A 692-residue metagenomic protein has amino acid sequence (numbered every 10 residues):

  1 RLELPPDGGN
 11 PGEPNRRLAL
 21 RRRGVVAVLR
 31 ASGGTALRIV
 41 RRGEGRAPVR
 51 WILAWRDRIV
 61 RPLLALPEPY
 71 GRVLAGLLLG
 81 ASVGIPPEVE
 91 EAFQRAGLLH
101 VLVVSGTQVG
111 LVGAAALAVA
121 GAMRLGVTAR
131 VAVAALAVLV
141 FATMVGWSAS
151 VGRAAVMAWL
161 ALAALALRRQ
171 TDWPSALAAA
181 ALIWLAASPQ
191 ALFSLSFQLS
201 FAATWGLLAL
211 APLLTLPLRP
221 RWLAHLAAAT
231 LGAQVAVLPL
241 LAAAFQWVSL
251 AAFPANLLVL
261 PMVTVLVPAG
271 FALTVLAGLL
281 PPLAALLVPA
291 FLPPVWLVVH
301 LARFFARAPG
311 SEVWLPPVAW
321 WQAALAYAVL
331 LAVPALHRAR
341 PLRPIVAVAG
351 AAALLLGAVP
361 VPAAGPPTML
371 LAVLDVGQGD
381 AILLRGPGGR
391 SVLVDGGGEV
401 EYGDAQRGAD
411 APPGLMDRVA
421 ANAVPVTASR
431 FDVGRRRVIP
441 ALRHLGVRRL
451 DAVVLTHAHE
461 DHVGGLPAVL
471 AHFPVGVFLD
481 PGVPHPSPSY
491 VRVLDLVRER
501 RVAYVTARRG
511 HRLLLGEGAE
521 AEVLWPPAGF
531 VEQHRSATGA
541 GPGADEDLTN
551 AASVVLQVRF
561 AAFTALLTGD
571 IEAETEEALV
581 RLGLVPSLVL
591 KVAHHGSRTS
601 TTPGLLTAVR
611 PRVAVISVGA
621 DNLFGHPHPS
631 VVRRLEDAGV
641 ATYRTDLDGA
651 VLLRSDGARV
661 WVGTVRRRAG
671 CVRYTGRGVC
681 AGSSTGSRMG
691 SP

Functional and structural regions predicted by a protein language model:
R1-H100, G403-D404, V424-P425, F431-P440 (+6 more regions): Membrane-interface helix/helix-cap signal primarily in integral membrane proteins
L29, G84-F253, A269, L315-P366 (+7 more regions): Hydrophobic alpha-helical transmembrane segments in multi-pass membrane proteins
A36-R50, D57, E91, R95 (+3 more regions): Membrane-interface amphipathic/re-entrant loop segments adjacent to transmembrane helices in multi-pass membrane
L77, S105, G146, S196 (+16 more regions): Divalent metal-coordination and catalytic microenvironments
R219, A277, P281-T368, Q378 (+2 more regions): C-terminal regulatory/interaction regions
P268-F271, G365-H444, R449, E546-E572: Conserved beta-strand hairpin/beta-sheet module of binuclear metal-dependent hydrolase folds, prominently
L370, G398, R407-A411, A421-A519 (+2 more regions): Binuclear metal-dependent hydrolase catalytic cores
L374, V394-D404, G434-A441, L455-A471 (+1 more regions): Active-site-proximal loop/helix segments of hydrolase catalytic cores
